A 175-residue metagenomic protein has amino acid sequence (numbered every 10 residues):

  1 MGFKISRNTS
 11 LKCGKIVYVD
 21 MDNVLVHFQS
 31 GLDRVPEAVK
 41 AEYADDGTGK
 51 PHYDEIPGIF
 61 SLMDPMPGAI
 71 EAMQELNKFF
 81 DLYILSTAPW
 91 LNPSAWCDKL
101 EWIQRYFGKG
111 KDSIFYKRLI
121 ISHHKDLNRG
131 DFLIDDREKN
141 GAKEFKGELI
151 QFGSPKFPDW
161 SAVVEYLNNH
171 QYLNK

Functional and structural regions predicted by a protein language model:
F3-F60, K156-P158: Active-site neighborhood of HAD-like aspartate-dependent phosphohydrolases
I16, I114-A142: Conserved Lys-Pro-Asp/Glu-containing loop-to-beta segment of HAD-superfamily phosphomonoesterases, centered on
V26-Q29, R34, I84, L91-A95 (+3 more regions): Short catalytic/ligand-binding loop motif for oxyanion handling, primarily in non-cytosolic enzymes, centered on
D64, A69-C97, I103: Substrate-recognition element of Asp-dependent hydrolases with the DxDx(T/V) motif
P93-K125: Active-site donor-binding segments of glycosyltransferases and PAPS-dependent sulfotransferases
F132-E165: Acidic, Mg2+-coordinating phosphoryl-transfer loop and its flanking beta/alpha structural elements, shared across
